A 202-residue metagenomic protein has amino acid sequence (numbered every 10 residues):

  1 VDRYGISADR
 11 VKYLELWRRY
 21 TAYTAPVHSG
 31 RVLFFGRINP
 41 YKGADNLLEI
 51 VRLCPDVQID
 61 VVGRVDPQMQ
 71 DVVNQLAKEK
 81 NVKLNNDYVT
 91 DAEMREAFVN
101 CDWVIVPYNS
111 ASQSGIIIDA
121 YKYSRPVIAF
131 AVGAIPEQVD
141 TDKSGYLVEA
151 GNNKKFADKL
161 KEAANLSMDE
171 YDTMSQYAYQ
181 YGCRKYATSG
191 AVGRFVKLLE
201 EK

Functional and structural regions predicted by a protein language model:
V1-A22: Donor nucleotide-sugar binding/catalytic pocket of nucleotide-sugar-dependent glycosyltransferases
G30, N39-L53, I118: A conserved mid-protein helix/loop that constitutes part of the nucleotide-sugar donor-binding site
F35, Q58-D71, N86-D87: Glycosyltransferase donor-sugar binding loop
D71-R95: Nucleotide-activated donor-binding/catalytic signature segment of Leloir-type glycosyltransferases, i.e., the conserved
E96-S112, R125: Acidic donor-binding loop of glycosyltransferase active sites
P126-A129, V139: Short hydrophobic beta-strand element within catalytic cores of glycosyltransferases and related nucleotide-activated
T141-D142, Y146-K154, E162-M168: Conserved acidic donor-binding segment of nucleotide-sugar-dependent glycosyltransferases
D169-K185: A short, well-ordered alpha-helix in the C-terminal region of glycosyltransferases
